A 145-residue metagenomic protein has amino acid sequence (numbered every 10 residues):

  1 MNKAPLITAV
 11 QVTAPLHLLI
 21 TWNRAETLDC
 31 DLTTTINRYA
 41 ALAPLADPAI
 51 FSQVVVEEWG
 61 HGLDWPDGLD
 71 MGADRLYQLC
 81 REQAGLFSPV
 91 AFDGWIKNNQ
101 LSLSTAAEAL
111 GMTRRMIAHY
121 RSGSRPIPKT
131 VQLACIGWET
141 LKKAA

Functional and structural regions predicted by a protein language model:
M1-A145: Motif-centric detector for short Cys/His coordination patterns
